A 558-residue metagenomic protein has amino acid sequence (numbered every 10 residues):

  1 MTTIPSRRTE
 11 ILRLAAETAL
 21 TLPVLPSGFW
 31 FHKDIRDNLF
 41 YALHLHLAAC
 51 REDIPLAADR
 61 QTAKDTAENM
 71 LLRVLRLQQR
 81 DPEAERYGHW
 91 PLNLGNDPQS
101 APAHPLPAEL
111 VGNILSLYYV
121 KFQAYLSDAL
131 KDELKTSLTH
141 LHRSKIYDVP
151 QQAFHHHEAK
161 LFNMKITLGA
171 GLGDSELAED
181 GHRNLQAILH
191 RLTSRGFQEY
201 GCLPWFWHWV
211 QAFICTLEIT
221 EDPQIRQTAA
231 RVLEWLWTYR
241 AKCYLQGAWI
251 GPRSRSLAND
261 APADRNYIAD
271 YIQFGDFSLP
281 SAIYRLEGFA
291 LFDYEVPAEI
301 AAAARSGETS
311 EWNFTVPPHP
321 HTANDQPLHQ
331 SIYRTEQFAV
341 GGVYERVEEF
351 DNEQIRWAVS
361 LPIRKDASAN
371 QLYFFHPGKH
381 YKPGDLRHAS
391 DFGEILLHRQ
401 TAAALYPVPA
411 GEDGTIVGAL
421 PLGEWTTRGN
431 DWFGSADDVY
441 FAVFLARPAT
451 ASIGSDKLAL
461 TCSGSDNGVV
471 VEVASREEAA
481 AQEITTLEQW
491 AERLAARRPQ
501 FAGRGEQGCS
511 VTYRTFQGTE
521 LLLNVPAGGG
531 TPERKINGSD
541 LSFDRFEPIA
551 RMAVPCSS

Functional and structural regions predicted by a protein language model:
M1-I146, I283-S558: Ser/Thr/Asn(+Pro)-rich, low-complexity disordered segments
L106-E109, N113-V120, A129-N313: Extracellular polysaccharide-recognition and catalytic grooves
